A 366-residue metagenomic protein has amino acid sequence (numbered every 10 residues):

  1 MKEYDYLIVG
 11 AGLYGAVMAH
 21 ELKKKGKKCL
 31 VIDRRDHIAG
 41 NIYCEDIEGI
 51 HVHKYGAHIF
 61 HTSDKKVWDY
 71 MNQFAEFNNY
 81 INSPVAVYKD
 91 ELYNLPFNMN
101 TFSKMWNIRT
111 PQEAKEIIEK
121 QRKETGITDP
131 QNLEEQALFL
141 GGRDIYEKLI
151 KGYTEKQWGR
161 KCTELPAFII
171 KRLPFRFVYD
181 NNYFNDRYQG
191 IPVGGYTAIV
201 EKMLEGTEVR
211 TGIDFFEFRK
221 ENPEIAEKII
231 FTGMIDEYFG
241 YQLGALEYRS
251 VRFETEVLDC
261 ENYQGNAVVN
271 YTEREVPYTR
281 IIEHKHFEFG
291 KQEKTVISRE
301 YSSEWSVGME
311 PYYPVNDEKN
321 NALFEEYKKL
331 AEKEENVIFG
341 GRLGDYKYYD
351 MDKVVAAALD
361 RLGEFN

Functional and structural regions predicted by a protein language model:
Y4, G26, T207, I225-E227 (+1 more regions): Short, well-ordered alpha-helix to beta-strand connector turns
Y4-V31, L362: N-terminal Rossmann-like FAD-binding beta1-loop-alpha1 element of flavoenzymes
L7-V9, I32, E224-D236: Short hydrophobic core segments
L13-Y14, D36-H37, N100, E155 (+5 more regions): Short, solvent-exposed loop/turn segments at secondary-structure junctions
H20-E48: Glycine-rich FAD pyrophosphate-binding loop
E48-K123: Dinucleotide-binding Rossmann-like beta1-alpha1 core, especially the glycine-rich loop that anchors the ADP
K89-Y93, M99-E227, T232: Active-site/ligand-binding neighborhood in enzyme catalytic cores
E227, E237-F365: C-terminal segments that line or cap access tunnels to active or ligand-binding sites in enzymes and enzyme-associated
